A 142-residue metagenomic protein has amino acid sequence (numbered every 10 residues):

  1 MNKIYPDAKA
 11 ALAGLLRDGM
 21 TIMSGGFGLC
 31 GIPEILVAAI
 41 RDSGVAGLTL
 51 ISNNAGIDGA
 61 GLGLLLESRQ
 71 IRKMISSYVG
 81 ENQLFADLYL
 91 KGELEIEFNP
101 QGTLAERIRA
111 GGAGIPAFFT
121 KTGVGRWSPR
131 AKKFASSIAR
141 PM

Functional and structural regions predicted by a protein language model:
M1-M142: Conserved alpha/beta enzyme-core scaffold
